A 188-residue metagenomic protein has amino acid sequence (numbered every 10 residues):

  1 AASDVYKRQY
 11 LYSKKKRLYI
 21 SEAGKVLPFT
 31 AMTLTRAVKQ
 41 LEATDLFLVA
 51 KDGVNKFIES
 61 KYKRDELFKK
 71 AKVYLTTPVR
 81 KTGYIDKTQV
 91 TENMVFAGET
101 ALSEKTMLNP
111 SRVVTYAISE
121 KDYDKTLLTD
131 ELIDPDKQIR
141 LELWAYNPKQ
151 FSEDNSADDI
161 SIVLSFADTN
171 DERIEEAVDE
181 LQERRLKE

Functional and structural regions predicted by a protein language model:
A2-V5: Short, small-residue-biased leader/transition segments that mark boundaries at the very start of proteins
R8-Y12: Short amphipathic alpha-helical elements of helix-turn-helix/winged-helix folds
K14-V26: Short acidic, hydrophobic short linear motifs in intrinsically disordered regions
P28-E42: Short amphipathic alpha-helical interaction segments
E42-G53: A short, conserved structural fragment
V54-Y62: Minor-groove-contacting beta-hairpin "wing" of winged helix-turn-helix DNA-binding domains
D65-K69: A compositional/biophysical signature of low hydrophobicity enriched in polar/charged and small residues
K72-E188: Long, low-complexity, charge-rich intrinsically disordered regions
